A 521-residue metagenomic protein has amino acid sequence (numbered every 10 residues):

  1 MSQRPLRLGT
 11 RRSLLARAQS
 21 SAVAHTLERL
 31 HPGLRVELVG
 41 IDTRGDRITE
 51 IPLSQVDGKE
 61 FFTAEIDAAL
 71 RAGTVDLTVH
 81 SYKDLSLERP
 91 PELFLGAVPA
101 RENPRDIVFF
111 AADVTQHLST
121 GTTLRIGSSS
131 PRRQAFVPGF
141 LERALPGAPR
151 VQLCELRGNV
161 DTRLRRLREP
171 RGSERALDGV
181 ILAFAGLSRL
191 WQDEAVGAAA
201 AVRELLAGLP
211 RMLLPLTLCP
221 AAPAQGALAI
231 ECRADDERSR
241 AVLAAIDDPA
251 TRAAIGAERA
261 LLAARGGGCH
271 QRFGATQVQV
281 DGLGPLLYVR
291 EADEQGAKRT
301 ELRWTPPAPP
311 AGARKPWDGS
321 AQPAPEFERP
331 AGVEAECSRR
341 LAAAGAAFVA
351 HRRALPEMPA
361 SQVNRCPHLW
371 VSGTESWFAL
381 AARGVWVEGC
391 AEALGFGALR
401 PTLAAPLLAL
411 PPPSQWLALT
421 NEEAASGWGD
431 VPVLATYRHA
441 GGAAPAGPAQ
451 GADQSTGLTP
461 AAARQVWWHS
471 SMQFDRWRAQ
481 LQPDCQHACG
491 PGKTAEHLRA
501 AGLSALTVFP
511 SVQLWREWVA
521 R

Functional and structural regions predicted by a protein language model:
S2-I51, Q55-V56, T63, Y82 (+2 more regions): Small-molecule-sensing regulatory modules
R7-G9, T78, G96, G127 (+1 more regions): Short, well-ordered beta-strand segments
G9-R12, G121-S130, L167, G373: Short beta-strand->loop
R35-E37, F94, Q152-C154, Q486 (+1 more regions): Conserved beta-strand segments of alpha/beta enzyme cores
E50-L77, R339-L355: Short, structured active-site "lid" loops
V75-V79, D178-G179, A346, Q465: Short, Asp-centered acidic motifs that coordinate Mg2+ and/or phosphate in catalytic or ligand-binding sites
Y82-L85, R89-V151, P210-M212, A398-L408: A conserved helix-loop-strand patch within extracytoplasmic ligand-binding domains of the periplasmic binding
R163, E294-R521: Signature of uroporphyrinogen-III synthase
